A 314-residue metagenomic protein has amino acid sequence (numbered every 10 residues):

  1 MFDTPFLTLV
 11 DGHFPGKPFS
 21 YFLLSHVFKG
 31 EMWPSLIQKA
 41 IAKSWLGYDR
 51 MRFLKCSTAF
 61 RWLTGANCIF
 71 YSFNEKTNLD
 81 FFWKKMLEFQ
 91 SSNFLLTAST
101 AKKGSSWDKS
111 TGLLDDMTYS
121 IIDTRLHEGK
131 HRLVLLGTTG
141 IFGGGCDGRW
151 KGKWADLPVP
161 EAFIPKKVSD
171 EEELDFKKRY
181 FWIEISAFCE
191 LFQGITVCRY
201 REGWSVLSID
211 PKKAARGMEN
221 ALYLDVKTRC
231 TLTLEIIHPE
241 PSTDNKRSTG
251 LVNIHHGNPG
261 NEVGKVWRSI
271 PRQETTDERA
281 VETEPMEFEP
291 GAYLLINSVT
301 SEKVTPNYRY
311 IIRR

Functional and structural regions predicted by a protein language model:
M1-R314: Accessory/interaction modules and long regulatory regions
